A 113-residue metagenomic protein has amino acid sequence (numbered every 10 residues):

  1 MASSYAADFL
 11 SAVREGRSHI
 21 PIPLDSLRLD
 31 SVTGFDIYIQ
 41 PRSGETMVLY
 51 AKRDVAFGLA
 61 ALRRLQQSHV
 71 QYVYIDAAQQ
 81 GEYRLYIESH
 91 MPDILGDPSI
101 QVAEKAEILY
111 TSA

Functional and structural regions predicted by a protein language model:
M1-A113: Non-catalytic interface/linker regions that flank or bridge core catalytic/transmembrane domains
